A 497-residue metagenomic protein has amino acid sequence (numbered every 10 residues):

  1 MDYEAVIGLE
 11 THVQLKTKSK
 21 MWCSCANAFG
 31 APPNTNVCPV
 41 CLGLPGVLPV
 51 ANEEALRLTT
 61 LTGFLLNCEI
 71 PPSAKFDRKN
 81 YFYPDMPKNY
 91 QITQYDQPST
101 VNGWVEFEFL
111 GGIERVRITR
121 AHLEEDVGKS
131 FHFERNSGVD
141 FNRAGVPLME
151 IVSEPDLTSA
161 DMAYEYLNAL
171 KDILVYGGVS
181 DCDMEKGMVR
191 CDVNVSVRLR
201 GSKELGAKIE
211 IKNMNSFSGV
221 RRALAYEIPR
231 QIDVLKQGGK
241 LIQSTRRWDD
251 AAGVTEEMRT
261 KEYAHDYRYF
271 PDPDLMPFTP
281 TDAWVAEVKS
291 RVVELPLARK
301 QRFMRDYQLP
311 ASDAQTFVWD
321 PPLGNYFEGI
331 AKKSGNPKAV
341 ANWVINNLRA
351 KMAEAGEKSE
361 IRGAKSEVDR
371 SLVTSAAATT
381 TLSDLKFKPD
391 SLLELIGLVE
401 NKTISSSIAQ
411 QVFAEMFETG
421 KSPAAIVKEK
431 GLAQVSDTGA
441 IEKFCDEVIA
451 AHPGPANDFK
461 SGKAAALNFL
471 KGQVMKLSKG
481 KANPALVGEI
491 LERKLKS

Functional and structural regions predicted by a protein language model:
M1-E294, R305, A311, K332-N336 (+1 more regions): Basic, nucleic-acid-interacting segments
K16, N194, P229, G324 (+7 more regions): Amphipathic alpha-helical core segments of compact helical bundles
F141-V146, M184-C191, G201-K203, Q434-S497: C-terminal non-catalytic interaction appendages of large macromolecular assemblies
G187-L199, Y267, M304-E328, P337-E354 (+3 more regions): Core structural elements
Q308, A331-V340, T403-I404, S461-A464: Structural motif
S359-V368: Arg/Gly-rich low-complexity intrinsically disordered repeat tracts
S375-T379: Short, low-complexity intrinsically disordered segments enriched in A/P/G/S/L with frequent Arg, especially at protein
T380-L393, G397, T403-K476: Strongly charged, low-complexity linkers/loops
